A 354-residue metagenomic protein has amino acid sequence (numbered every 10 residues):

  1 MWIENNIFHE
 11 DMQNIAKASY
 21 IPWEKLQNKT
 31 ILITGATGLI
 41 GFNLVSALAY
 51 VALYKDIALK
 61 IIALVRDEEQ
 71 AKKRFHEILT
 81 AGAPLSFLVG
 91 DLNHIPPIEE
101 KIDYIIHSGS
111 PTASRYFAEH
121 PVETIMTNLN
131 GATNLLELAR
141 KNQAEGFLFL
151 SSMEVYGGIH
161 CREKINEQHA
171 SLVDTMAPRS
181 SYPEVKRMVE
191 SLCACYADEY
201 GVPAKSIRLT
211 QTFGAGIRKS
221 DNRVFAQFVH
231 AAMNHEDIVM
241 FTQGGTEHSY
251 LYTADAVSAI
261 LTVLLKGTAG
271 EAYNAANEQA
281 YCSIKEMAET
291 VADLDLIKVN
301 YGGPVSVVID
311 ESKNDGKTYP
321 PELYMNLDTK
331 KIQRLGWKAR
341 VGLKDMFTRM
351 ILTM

Functional and structural regions predicted by a protein language model:
M1-I7, S86, A232, E236-M354: C-terminal substrate-binding subdomain of Rossmann-fold SDR/epimerase-dehydratase oxidoreductases
M1-Y104: N-terminal Rossmann/SDR dinucleotide-binding element
T34, L64, I105-S108, F147-M153 (+1 more regions): SDR active-site strand-loop-helix element
V89-T127: NAD(P)H-binding glycine-rich loop region in Rossmannoid oxidoreductase-like domains and their noncatalytic homologs
P111-R115, M153-H160, T210-F213: Active-site segment of SDR-like NAD(P)-dependent oxidoreductases
T133-S180: Conserved Rossmann-fold NAD(P)-dependent oxidoreductase catalytic core, especially the SDR/UDP-sugar
I159-Q168, S191-H248, T253-L264, I284 (+1 more regions): NAD(P)-dependent short-chain dehydrogenase/reductase
S181, V185-M188: Active-site helix of classical SDR
